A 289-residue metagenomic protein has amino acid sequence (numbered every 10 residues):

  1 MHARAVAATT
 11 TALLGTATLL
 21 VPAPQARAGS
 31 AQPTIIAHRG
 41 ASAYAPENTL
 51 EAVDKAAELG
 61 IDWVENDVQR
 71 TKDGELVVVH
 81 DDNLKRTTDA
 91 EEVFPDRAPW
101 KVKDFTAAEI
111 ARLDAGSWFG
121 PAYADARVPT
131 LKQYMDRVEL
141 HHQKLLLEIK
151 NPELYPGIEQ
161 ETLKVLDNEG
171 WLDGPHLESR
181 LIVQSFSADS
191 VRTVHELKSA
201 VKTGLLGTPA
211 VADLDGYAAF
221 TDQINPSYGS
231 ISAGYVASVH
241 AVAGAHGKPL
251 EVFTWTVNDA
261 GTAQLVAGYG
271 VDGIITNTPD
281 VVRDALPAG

Functional and structural regions predicted by a protein language model:
H2-T11, T16-G289: Phosphate-group recognition and catalysis centered on beta-loop-alpha active-site segments
